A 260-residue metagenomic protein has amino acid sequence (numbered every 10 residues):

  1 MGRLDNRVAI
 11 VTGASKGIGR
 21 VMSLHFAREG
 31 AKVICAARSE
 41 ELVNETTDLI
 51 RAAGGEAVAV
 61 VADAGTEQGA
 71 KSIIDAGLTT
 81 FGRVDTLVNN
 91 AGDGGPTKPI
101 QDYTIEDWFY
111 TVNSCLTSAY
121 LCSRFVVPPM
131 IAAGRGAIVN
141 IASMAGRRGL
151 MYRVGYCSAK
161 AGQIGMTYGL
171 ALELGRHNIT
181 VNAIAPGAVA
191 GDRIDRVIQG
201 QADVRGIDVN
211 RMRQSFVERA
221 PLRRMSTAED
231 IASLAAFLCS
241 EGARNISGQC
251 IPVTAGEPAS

Functional and structural regions predicted by a protein language model:
V8, S15-K16, S39: Conserved glycine-rich cofactor-binding loop
E29-E45: Conserved glycine-rich Rossmann-like NAD(P)H-binding loop of the short-chain dehydrogenase/reductase
G94-T97, R148, R224, A235-A236 (+1 more regions): Short C-terminal tail/terminal secondary-structure segment of NAD(P)H-dependent dehydrogenase/reductase domains
K98-I100, T104-V112, I138, F216: Substrate-binding pocket helix/loop in short-chain dehydrogenase/reductase
S123, A159, T167: Active-site helix of classical SDR
P128, L172-E173, R244: Alpha-helical segment proximal to the catalytic Tyr-Lys
S143: Residue(s) in the substrate-gating loop at a strand-loop-helix junction that position the organic substrate next
G175, T180, I246-G248: Short, small/polar-rich loop/turn modules that mediate ligand/substrate recognition or access, typified
